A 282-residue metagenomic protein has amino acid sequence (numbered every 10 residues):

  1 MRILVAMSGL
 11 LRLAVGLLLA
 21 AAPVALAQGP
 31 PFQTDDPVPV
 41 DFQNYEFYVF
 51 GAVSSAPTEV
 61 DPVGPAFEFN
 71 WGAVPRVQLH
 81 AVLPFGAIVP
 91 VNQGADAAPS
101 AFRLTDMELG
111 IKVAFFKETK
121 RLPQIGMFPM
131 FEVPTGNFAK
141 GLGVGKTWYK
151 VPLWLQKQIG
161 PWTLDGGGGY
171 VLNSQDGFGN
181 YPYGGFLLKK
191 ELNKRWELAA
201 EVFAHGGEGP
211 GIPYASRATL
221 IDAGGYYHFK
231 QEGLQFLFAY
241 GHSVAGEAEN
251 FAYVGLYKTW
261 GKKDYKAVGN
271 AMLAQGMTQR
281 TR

Functional and structural regions predicted by a protein language model:
S8-V24: Bacterial N-terminal signal peptides
A27-R282: Transmembrane beta-barrel domains of Gram-negative outer membranes and organellar outer membranes
